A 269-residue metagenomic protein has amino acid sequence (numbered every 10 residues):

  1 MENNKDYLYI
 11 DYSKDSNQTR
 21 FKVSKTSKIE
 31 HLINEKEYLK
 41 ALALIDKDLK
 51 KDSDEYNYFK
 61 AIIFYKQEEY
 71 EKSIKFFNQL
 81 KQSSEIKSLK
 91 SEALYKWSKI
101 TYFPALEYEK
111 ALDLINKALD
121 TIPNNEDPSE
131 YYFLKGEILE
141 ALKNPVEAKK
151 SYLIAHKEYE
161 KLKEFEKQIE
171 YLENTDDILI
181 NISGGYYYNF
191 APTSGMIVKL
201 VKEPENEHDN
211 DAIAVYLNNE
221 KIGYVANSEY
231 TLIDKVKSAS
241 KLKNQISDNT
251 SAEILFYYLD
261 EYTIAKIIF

Functional and structural regions predicted by a protein language model:
E2-V23, S27, H31-K36, A43 (+10 more regions): Conserved active-site motif detector
A41-D48, I115: Amphipathic alpha-helices of TPR/Sel1-like and other helical repeat/solenoid scaffolds
D48-S53, Q82, E147, N218-N219: Short glycine/proline-enriched coil/turn segments at helix->beta-strand junctions
L49-K50, L80-Q82, K117-D120, H156-K157 (+1 more regions): Amphipathic alpha-helical segments of tetratricopeptide repeats
E55-F59: N-terminal, post-signal-peptide region of Sec/Tat-exported proteins
Q82-S83, F103: General structural signal for alpha-helix termini and helix-helix connectors
